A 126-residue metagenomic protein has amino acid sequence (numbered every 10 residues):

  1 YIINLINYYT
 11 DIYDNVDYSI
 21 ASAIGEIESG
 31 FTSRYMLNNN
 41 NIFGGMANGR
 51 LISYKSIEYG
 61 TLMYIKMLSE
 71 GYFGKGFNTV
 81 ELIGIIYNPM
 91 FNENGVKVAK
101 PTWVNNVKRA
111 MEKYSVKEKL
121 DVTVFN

Functional and structural regions predicted by a protein language model:
Y1-E26: Export/targeting segments at the very N-terminus of extracytoplasmic proteins
V16-I20, L37-N38, K75-N78: Alpha-helix N-cap and coil->helix boundary residues
S19-I20, S33, L120: A generic structural-conservation signal
I20-A23, G44, G60, M67: Structural recognition of the beta-strand scaffold that forms the well-ordered cores of secreted hydrolase catalytic
E28-G30: Catalytic metal-binding/acid-base residues of hydrolase active sites
T32-R50, Y64: Substrate-binding/active-site groove segments that recognize and process beta-1,4-linked N-acetyl-hexosamine
N48-N126: Non-catalytic cell-wall polysaccharide-engagement segments
